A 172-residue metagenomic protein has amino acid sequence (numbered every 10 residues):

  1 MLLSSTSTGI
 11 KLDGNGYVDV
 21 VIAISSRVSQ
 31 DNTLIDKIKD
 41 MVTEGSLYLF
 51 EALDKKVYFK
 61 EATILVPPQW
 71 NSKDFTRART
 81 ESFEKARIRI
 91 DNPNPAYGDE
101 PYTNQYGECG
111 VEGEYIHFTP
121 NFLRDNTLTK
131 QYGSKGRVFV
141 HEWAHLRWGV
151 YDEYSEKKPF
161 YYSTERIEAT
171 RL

Functional and structural regions predicted by a protein language model:
M1-S7: Cleavable N-terminal signal peptides of Sec/SRP-targeted secreted and luminal proteins
L3, G113-Y115, G133-F139: Acidic, low-complexity intrinsically disordered regions
S7-E114: Zn2+-dependent metallopeptidase catalytic core
Q30-N32, G98-P101, D125-Q131, W148 (+1 more regions): Extracytoplasmic/secreted cell-surface and envelope-processing proteins
S46-L49, L53, P120, W143 (+2 more regions): Sec/Tat-exported extracytoplasmic proteins
T119-D125: N-terminal prepro-regions of secreted/extracellular proteins
K130-L172: The catalytic-center signature of Zn2+-dependent metalloproteases
